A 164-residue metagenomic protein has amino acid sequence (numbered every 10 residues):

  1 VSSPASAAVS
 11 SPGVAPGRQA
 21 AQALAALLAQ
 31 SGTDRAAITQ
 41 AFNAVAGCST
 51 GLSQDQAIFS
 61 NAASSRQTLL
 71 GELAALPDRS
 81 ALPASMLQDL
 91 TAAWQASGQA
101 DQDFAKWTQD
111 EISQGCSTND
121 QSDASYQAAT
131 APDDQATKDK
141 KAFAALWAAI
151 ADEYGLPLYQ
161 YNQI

Functional and structural regions predicted by a protein language model:
V1-V9: Hydrophobic single-pass membrane-targeting/anchoring helices
A8-G17: Eukaryotic intrinsically disordered, low-complexity linkers and tails enriched in Pro/Ser/Thr/Gln/Gly
Q19-T108, T118-I164: Alpha-helical segments in soluble extracytoplasmic regions
I112-G115: A glycine-biased, small/acidic residue-tolerant capping/turn segment at secondary-structure junctions
